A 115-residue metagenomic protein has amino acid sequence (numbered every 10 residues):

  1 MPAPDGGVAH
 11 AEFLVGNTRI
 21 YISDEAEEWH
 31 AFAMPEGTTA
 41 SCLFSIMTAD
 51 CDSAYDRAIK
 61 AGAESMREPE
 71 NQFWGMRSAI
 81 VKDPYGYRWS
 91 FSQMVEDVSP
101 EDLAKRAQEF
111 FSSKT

Functional and structural regions predicted by a protein language model:
M1-A49, S53-K82, S92-T115: Vicinal oxygen chelate
Y85: C-terminal catalytic core of tyrosine-transesterase DNA break-rejoin enzymes
